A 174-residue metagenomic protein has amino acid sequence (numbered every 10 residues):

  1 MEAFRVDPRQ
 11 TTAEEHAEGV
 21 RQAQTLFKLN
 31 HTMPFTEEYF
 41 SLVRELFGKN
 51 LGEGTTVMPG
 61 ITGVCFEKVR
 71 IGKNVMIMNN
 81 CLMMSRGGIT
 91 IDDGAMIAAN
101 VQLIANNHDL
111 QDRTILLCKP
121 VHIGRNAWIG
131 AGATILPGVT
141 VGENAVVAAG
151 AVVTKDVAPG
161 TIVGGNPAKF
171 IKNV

Functional and structural regions predicted by a protein language model:
M1-G54, A168-K172: Terminal amphipathic alpha-helical/low-complexity segments used for targeting or macromolecular assembly
Q10, F27, H31, P59 (+2 more regions): Conserved short-loop catalytic and cofactor-binding motifs
A13, L46, F66, R86 (+1 more regions): Residues at secondary-structure transition points
M33, A105-N107: A general structural signal marking secondary-structure boundaries and capping sites
F40, P59-G60, D109: Short linear capping/connector segments at secondary-structure termini
F40, R113, V163-G164: Residue-level signal for alpha-helical context at structural boundaries
E53, M58-P59, V64-C65, G72-K73 (+14 more regions): Left-handed beta-helix
N107-D109, R113-I115, V139, N173-V174: Conserved catalytic-core motifs of eukaryotic protein kinase domains, centered on the activation segment
